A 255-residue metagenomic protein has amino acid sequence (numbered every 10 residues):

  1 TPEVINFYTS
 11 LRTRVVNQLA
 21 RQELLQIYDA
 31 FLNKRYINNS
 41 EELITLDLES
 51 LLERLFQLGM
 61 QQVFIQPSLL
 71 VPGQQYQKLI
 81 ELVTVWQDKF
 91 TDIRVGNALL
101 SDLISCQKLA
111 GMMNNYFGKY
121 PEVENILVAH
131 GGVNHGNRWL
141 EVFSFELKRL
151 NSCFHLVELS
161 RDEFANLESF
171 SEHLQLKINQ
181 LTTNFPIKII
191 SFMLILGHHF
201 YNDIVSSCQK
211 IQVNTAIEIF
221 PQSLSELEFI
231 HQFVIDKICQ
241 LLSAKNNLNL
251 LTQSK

Functional and structural regions predicted by a protein language model:
T1-K255: Active-site-proximal alpha-helix that buttresses catalytic centers in soluble enzyme cores
